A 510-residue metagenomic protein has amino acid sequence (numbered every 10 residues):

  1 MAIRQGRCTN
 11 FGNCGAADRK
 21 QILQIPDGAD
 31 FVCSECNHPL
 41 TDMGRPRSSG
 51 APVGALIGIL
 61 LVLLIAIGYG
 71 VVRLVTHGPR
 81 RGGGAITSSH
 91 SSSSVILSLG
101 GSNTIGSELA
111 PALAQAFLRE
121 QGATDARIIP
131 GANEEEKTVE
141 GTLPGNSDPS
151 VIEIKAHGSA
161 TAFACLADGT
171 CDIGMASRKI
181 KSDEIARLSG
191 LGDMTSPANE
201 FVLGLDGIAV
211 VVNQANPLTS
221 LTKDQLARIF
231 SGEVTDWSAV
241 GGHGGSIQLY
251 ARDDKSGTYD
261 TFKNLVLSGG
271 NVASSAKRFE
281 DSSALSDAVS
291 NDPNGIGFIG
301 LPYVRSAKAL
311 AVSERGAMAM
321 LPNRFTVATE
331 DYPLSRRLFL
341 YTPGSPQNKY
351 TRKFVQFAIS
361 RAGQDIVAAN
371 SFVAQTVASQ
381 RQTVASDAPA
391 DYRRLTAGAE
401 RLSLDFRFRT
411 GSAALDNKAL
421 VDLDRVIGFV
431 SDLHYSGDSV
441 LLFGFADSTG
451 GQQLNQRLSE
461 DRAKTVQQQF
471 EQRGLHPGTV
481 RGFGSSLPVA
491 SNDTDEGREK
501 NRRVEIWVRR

Functional and structural regions predicted by a protein language model:
A2-R4, A29: Short metal-coordination and nucleic-acid-contact micro-motifs, chiefly zinc-binding Cys/His arrays
C8, D30-C36: Short cysteine-rich clusters marking metal-coordination/redox-active sites
C8-Q21: Short Cys/His-rich Zn2+-coordinating modules
Q21-V32: Short linker/helix segments within small regulatory modules
N37-P46: Short Cys/His-rich micro-motifs in 6-15 aa windows
P52-G54, V72-S412, N417-V421, H434 (+2 more regions): Flexible loop/hinge segments at secondary-structure junctions
I57-Y69: Hydrophobic membrane-insertion alpha-helices, especially the h-region of bacterial N-terminal signal peptides
P149, A156, T161, Y435 (+1 more regions): Periplasmic OmpA-like peptidoglycan-binding domain that tethers envelope proteins to the cell wall
